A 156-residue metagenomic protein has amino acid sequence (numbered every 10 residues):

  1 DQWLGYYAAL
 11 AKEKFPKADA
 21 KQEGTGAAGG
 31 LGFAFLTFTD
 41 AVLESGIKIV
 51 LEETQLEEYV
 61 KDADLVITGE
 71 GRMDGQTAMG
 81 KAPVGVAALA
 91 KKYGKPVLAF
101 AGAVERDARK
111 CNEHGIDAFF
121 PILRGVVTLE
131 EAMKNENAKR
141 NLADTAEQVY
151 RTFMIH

Functional and structural regions predicted by a protein language model:
D1-H156: N-terminal loops that bind phosphate or other acidic moieties and the adjacent beta-alpha structural core
